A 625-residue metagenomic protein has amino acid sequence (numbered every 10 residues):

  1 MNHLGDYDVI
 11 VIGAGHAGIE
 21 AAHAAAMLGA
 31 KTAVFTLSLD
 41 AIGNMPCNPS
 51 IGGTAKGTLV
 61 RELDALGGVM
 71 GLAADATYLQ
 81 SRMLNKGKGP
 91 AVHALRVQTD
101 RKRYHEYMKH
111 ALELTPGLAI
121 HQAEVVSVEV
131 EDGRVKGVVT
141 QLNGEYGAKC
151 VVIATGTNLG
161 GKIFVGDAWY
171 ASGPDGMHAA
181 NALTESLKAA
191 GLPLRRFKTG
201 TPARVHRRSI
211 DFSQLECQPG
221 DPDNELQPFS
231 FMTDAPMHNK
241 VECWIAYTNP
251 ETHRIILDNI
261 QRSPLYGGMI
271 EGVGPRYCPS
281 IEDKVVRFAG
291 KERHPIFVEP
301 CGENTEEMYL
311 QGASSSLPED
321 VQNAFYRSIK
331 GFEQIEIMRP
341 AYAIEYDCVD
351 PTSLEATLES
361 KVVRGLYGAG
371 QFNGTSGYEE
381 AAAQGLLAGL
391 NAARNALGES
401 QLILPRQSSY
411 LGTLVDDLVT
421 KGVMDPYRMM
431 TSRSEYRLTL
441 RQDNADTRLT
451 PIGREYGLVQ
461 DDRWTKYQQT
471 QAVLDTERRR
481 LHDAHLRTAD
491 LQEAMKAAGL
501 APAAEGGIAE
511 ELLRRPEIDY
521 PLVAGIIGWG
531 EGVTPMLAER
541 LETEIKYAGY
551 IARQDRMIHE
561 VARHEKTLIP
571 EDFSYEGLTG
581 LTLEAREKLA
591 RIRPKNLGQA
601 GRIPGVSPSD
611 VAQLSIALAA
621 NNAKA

Functional and structural regions predicted by a protein language model:
H3-A17: Beta1/beta-strand and adjacent pyrophosphate-binding region of the FAD-binding site in flavoprotein oxidoreductases
G5, Q141-C150: Core beta-strand elements of the Rossmann-like FAD/NAD(P) dinucleotide-binding domain in flavoenzyme oxidoreductases
H23-S127, E131, L142, A154-A171 (+4 more regions): Conserved N-terminal/central alpha/beta ligand/cofactor-binding core
S38-D40, K56, M83, T184-N323 (+3 more regions): An anion/pyrophosphate-binding glycine-rich loop and adjacent beta-alpha core in soluble alpha-beta enzymes
C150, T155-L159, L317, K330: Glycine-/small-residue-rich beta->alpha transition segments that form the dinucleotide
Y309-T375, I403-D416, T534-K588, R593: A glycine-rich dinucleotide-binding beta-alpha-beta segment and adjacent secondary-structure elements that constitute
A381-L402: Internal hydrophobic alpha-helix adjacent to the cofactor/substrate pocket in enzyme cavities
R433, T439, A445, T450-A612 (+1 more regions): Extended, charge-enriched "interface" segments that sit outside catalytic cores
